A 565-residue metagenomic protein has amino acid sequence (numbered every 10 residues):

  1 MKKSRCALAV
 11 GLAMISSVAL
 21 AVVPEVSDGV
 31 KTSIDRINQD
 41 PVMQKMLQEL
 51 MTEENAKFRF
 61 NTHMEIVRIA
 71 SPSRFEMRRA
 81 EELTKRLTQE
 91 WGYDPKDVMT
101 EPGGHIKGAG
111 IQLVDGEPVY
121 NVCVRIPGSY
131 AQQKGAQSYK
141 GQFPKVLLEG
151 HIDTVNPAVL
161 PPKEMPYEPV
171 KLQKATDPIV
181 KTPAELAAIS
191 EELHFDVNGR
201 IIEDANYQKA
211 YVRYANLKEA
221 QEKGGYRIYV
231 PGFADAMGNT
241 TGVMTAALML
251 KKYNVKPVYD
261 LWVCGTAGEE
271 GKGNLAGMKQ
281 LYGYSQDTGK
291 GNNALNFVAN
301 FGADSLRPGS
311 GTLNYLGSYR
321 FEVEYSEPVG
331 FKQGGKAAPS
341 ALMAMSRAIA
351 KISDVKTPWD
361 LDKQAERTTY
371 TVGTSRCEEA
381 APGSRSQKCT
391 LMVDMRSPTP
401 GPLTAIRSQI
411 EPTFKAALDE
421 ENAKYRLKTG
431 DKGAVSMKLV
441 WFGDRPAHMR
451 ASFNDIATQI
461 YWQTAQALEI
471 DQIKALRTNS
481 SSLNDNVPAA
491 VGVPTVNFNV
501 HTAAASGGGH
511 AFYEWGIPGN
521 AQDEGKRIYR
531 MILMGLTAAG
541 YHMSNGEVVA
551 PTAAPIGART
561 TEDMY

Functional and structural regions predicted by a protein language model:
M1-L20: Gram-negative bacterial Sec-dependent N-terminal signal peptides
A21-S73, E90, G317: N-terminal hydrophobic or amphipathic helices/low-complexity stretches enriched in small/hydrophobic/Pro/Gly
V23-V30, P339, M343-P358, G401-T404 (+3 more regions): His/Asp/Glu-rich mid-to-C-terminal helical/loop segments that flank catalytic regions of hydrolases
P24, G29, Y284-S436, R445-P446: Midchain, well-structured core segments that form catalytic/ion-binding scaffolds
T62-F143: A non-catalytic alpha/beta surface segment that caps or lines the substrate-entry region of metallo-dependent hydrolase
I106-P118, V122-R125, A131-G265: Active-site metal-coordination/substrate-binding segment of hydrolases, especially metallo-dependent peptidases
R200-S318, V372, C377-A380, M543-A550 (+1 more regions): Acidic/histidine-rich catalytic neighborhood of metal-dependent amide-processing enzymes
L342-A365, T369-E378, S436, D444-T502: Active-site-adjacent substrate-binding region of metalloamidase/peptidase-like peptide-processing proteins
